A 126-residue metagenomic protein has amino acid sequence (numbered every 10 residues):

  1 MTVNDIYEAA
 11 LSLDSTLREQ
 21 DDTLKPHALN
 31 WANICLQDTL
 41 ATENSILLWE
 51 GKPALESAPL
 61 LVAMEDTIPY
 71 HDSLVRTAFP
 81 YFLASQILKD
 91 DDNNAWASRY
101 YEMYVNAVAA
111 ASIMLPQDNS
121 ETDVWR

Functional and structural regions predicted by a protein language model:
M1-M64, S98, A109-R126: Conserved short "hinge" loops at termini or chain/domain junctions
Q20, T67-P69, K89: Residue-level detector of alpha-helix boundaries and kinks
M64-L74: Short, mixed-charge amphipathic alpha-helical segments
S73-F82, Q86: Elongated alpha-helical scaffolds
I87-W96: Short helix-capping/linker segments at secondary-structure and domain boundaries
A95, R99-M103, A107: Short, surface-exposed beta-strand/strand-loop-strand elements in extracellular ectodomains
